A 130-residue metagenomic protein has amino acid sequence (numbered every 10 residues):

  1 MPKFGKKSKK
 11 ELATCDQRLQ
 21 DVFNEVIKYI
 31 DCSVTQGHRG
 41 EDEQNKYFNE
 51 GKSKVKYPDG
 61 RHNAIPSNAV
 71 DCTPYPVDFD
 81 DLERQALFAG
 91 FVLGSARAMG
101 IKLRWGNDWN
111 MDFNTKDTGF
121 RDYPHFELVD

Functional and structural regions predicted by a protein language model:
M1-S33: Active-site acidic/histidine clusters and adjacent loop/turn architecture that either coordinate catalytic ions
S8-C15, E41-F48, Q85-A86: Charged, low-complexity, helix-prone segments enriched in Lys/Glu/Asp/Gln
A13, D59-D130: Catalytic cores and adjacent binding grooves of peptidoglycan-active enzymes
L19-F23, Q44-N45, A69, A89: A general structural signal for well-ordered alpha-helical packing
F23-K52, A98, G106-D108: Extended, low-complexity, intrinsically disordered C-terminal regulatory tails of eukaryotic serine/threonine kinases
G51-R61: Cytochrome P450 catalytic domain signature, combining two hallmark sequence patches
